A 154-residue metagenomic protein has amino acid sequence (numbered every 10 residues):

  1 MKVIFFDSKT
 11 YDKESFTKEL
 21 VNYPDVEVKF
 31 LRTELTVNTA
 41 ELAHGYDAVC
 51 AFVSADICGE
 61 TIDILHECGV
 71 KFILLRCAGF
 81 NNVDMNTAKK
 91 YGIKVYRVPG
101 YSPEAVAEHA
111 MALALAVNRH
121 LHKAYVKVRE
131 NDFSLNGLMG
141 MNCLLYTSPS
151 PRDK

Functional and structural regions predicted by a protein language model:
K2-K94: An N-terminal-biased, well-structured beta-alpha scaffold segment characteristic of Rossmann-like dinucleotide-binding
V3, V49, V98, E130-L135 (+1 more regions): Short, functionally important structural connectors and interaction interfaces within domains
G45, C68, A116-N118, T147: Low-complexity, intrinsically disordered/propeptide-like segments
C58, R119-H120, R152: Short, cationic motifs built from Arg/Lys/His that form the positively charged side of catalytic pockets
Y91-I93, P99-L145: Phosphate-binding beta-alpha-beta segment of Rossmann-like dinucleotide-binding domains, i.e., the NAD(P)
Y146-K154: Single conserved hydrophobic/aromatic residue that forms the stacking wall/gate of nucleotide- or nucleobase-binding
